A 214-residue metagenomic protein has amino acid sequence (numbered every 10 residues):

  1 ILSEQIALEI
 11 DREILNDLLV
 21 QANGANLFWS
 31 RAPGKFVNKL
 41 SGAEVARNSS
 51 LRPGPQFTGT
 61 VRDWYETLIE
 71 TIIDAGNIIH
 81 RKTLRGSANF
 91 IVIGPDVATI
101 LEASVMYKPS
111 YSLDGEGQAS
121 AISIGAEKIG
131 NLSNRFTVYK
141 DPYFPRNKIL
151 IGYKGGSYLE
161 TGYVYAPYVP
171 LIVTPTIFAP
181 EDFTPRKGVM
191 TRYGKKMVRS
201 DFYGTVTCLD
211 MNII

Functional and structural regions predicted by a protein language model:
I1-L27, I91, E181-T191: Long, contiguous amphipathic alpha-helices that act as assembly "spine/axial" helices in icosahedral shell and virion
L8-E13, I79-G86, G194-K196, I214: Secondary-structure transition/capping motifs at alpha-helix termini and the adjoining loop/turn into the next element
N16, N23-N26, N38, N48 (+5 more regions): Detector for Asparagine
Q21, F28-R31, K39, L51 (+10 more regions): Generic detector of intrinsically disordered, low-complexity, polar/charged segments
A22-P33, G115, D210-M211: Short amphipathic alpha-helical patches
S30-G115: Extended, solvent-exposed, turn-rich assembly/linker loops in the middle of proteins
T67, F90, D96-I214: Sequence/fold signature of self-assembling virion shell proteins
